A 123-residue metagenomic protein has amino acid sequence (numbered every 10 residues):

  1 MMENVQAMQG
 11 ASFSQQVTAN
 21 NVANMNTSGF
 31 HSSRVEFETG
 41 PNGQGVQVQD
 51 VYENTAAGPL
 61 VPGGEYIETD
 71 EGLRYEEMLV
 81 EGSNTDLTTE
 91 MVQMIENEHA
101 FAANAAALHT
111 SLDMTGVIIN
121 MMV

Functional and structural regions predicted by a protein language model:
M1-V123: Amphipathic alpha-helical polymerization modules
